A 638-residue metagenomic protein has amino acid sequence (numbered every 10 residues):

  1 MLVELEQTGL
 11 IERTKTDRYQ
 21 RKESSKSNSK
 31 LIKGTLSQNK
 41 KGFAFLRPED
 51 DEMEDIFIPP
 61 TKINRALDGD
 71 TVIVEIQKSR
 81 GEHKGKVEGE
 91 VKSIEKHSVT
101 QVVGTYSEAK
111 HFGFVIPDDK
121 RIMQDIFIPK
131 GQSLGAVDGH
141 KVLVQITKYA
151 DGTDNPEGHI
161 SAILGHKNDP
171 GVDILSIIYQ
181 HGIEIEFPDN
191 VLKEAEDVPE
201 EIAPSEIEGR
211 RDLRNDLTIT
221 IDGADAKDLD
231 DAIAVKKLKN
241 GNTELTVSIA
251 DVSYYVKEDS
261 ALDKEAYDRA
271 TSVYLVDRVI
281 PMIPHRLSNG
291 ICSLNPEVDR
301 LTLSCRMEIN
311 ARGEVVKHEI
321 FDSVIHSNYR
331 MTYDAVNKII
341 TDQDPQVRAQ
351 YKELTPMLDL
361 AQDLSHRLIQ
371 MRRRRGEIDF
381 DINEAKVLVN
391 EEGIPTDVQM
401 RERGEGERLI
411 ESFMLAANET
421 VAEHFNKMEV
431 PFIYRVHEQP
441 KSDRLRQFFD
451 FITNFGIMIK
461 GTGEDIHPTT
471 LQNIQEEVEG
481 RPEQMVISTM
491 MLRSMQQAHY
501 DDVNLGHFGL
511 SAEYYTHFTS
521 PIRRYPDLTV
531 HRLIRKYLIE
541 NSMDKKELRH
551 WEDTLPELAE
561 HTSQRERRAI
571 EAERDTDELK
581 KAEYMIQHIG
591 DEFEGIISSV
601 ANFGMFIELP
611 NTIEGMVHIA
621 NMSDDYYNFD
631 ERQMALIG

Functional and structural regions predicted by a protein language model:
M1-I249, S253-V298, N337, M634-G638: Charge-lined substrate channels and their catalytic hotspots, especially those that engage the 3′ end of RNA
L143, Y149-A150, P170, S176-I183 (+1 more regions): Electropositive polyanion-binding surfaces
